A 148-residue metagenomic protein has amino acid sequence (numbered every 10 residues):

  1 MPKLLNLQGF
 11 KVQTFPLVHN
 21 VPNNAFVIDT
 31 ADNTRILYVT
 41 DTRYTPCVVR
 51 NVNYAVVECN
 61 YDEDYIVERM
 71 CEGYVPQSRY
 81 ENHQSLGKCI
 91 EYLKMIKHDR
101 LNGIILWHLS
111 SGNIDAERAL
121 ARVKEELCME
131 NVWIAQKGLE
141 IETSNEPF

Functional and structural regions predicted by a protein language model:
M1-Y54, I141-F148: Core dinuclear metal-dependent hydrolase active-site scaffold
R50-K137: Cap/insert and terminal regions of metallo-dependent hydrolase folds
